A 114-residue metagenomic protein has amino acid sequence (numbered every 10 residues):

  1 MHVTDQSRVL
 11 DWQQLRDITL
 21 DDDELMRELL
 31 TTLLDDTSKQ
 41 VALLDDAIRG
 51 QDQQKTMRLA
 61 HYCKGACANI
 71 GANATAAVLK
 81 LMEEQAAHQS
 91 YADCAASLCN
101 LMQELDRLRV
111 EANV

Functional and structural regions predicted by a protein language model:
M1-V114: Two-component system phosphorelay core
